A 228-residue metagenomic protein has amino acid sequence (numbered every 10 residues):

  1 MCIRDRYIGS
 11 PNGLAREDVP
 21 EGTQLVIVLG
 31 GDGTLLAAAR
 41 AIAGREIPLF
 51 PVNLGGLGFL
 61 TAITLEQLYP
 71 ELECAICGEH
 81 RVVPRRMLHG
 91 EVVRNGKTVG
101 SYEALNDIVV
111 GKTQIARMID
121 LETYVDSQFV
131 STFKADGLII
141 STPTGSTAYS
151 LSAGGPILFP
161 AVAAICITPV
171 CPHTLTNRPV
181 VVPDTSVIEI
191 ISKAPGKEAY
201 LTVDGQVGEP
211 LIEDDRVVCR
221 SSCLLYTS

Functional and structural regions predicted by a protein language model:
M1-D5, Y226-T227: Conserved small/polar residues in nucleotide/adenosyl-binding loops
R4-G44: N-terminal glycine-/serine-/threonine-rich phosphate-binding loop
I8-G13, E122-Y124, V170-H173: Short gly/ser/thr-rich secondary-structure transition/capping motifs
D32-T34, L57, T144-S146: Short glycine-rich anion-binding loops that position phosphate/pyrophosphate groups of nucleotides and phosphorylated
A37, A41-F59: Gly/Ser-rich helix-loop-strand patches that form or flank binding pockets for ribonucleotide-derived cofactors
L57-D136: Catalytic core of DAGKc-family lipid kinases
V110, D126-F129, R178-S228: ATP/nucleoside-binding phosphotransfer catalytic cores, i.e., glycine-rich phosphate-binding loops
T132-D136, I140-T176: Gly/Ser/Thr-rich active-site loops/lids in small-molecule metabolic enzymes that frequently grip phosphoryl groups
